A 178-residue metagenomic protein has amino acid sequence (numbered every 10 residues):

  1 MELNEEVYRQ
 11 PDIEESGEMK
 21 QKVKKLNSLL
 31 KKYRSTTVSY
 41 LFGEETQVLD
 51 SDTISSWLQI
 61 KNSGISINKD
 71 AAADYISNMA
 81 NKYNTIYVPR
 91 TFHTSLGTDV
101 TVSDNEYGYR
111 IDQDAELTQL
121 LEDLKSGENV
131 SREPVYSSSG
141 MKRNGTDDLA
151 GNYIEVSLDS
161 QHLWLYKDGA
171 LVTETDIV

Functional and structural regions predicted by a protein language model:
M1-V178: Surface-exposed, secretory/extracytoplasmic low-complexity segments enriched in Ser/Thr/Asn/Gly/Pro
